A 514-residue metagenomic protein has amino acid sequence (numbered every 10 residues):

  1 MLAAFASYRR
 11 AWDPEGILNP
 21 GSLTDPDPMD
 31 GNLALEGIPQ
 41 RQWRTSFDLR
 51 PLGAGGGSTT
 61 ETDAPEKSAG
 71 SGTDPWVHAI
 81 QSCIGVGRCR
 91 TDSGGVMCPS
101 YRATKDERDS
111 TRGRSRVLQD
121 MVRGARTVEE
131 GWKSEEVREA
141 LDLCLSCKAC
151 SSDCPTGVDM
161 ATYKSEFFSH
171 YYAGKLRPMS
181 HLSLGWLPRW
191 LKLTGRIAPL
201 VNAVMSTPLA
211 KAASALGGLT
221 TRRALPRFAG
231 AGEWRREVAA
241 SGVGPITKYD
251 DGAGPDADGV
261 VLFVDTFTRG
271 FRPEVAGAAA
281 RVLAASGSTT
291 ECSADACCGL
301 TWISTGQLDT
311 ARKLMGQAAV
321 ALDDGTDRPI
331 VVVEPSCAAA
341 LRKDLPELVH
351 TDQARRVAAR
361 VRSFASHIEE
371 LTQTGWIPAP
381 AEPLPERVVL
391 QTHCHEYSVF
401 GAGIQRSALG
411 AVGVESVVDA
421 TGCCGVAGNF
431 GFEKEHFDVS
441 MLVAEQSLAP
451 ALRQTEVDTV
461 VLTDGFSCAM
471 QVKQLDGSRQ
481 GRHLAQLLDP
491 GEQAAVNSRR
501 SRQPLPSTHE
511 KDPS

Functional and structural regions predicted by a protein language model:
M1-L143, T162, E166-L176, H181 (+2 more regions): Ferredoxin-type iron-sulfur electron-transfer modules and their immediate structural context
D13, P20, A161-S514: Iron-sulfur cluster-binding electron-transfer modules in prokaryotic oxidoreductases
V77, C83, D92, R138-C144 (+6 more regions): Processing junctions and N-termini across compartments
C83, C89, C98, C144-C150 (+6 more regions): Short cysteine clusters
R126, S151-C154, L345: Short amphipathic alpha-helical interaction patches enriched in hydrophobic/aromatic residues with interspersed Lys/Arg
